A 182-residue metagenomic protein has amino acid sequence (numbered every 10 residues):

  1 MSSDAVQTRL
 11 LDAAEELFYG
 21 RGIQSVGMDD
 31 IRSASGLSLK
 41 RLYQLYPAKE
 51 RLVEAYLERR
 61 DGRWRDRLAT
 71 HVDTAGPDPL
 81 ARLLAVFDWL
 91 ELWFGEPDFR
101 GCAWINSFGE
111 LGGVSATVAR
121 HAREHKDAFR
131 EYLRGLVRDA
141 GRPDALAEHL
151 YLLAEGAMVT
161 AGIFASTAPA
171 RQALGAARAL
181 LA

Functional and structural regions predicted by a protein language model:
M1-A5: N-terminal intrinsically disordered/low-complexity leader segments
R9, A13, L17-R51, A55: Helix-turn-helix
V53-R60, R67: Alpha-helical DNA-contacting segments of helix-turn-helix folds
A55, A69-D98, L150: Hydrophobic alpha-helical connector segments
G62-R65, A69, A81-L84, V114-D139 (+1 more regions): Amphipathic alpha-helical packing segments from all-alpha helical-bundle domains
E96-A116: Amphipathic alpha-helical segments used for helix-helix packing
T117-D127, R138-L181: Hydrophobic/aromatic-rich alpha-helical bundle segments in the mid-to-C-terminal region
